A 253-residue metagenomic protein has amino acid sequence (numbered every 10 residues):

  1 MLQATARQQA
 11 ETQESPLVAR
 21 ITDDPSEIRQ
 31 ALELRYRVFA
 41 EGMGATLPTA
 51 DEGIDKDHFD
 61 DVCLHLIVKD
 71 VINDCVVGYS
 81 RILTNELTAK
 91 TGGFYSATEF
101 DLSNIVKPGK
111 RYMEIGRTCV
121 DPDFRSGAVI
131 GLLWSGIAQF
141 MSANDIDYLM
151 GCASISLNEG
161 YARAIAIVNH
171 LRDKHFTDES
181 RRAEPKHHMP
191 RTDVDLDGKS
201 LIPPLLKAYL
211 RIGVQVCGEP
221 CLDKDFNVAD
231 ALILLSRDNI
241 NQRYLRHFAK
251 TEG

Functional and structural regions predicted by a protein language model:
A4-V77, T84: Short amphipathic alpha-helix that is part of the acyltransferase structural core
D51-R117, L235-R237: Conserved donor-binding loop and adjoining core beta-sheet/short helix segment in diverse acyl/aminoacyl transferases
N85-Q215, P220-L222, F226-D230: Acyl-donor binding region in acyl/amide transferases
F226-I240: C-terminal "cap" of GNAT-fold acetyltransferases
N239-N241, L245-F248: Long, contiguous binding/interaction regions
T251-G253: Short, cationic low-complexity segments
